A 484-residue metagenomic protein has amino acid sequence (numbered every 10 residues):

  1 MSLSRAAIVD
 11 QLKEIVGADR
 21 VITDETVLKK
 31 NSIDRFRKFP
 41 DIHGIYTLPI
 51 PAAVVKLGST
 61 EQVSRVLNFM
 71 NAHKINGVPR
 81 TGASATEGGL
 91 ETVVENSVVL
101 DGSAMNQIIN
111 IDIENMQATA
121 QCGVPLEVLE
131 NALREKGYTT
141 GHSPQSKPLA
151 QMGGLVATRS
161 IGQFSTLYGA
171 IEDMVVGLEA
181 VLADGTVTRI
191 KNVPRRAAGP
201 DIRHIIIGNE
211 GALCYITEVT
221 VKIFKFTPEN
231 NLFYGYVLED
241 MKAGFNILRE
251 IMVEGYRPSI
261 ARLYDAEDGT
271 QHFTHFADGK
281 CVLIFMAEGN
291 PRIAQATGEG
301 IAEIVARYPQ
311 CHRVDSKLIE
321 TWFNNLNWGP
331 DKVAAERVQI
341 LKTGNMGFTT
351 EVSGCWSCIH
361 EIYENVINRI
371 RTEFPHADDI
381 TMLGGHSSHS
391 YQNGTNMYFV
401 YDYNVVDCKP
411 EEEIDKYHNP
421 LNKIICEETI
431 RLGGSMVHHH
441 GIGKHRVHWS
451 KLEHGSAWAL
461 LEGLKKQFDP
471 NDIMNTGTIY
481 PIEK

Functional and structural regions predicted by a protein language model:
M1-N68, T86-M116, A266-H275, T321-G347 (+3 more regions): N-terminal flexible segment immediately upstream of the FAD-binding catalytic core in FAD-dependent oxidoreductases
A18-V21, K423, I430-I442, G455 (+1 more regions): Alpha-helix capping/hinge segments and adjacent helical runs
I22-K38, F245-I424, L432: C-terminal substrate-recognition/cap domain of FAD-linked oxidoreductases
N106-R262: FAD-binding subdomain of flavoenzyme oxidoreductases
T186, I442-K484: Activity-critical C-terminal alpha-helical subdomain
